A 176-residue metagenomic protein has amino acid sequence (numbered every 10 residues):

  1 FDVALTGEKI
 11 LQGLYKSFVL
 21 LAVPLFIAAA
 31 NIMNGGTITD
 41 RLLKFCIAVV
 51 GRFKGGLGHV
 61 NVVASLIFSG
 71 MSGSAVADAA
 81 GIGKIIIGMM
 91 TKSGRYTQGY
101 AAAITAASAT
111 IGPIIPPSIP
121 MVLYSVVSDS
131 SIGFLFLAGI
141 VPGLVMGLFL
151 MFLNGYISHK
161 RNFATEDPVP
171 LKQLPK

Functional and structural regions predicted by a protein language model:
F1-K176: Alpha-helical transmembrane segments of multi-pass membrane transport proteins
